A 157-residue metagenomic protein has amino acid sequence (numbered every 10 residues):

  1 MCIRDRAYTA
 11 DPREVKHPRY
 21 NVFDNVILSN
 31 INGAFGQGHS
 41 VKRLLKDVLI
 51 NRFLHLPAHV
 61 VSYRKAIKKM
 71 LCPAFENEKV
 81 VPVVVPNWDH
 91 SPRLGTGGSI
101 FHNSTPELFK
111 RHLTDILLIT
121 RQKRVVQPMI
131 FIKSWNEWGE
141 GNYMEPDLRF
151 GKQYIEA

Functional and structural regions predicted by a protein language model:
M1-I3: Short, small-residue-biased leader/transition segments that mark boundaries at the very start of proteins
D5-T9, V26-L28, V80-V84, I130-S134: Hydrophobic faces of well-ordered beta-strands that scaffold small-molecule active sites in alpha/beta enzyme cores
D11-R19, H112-L117: Short, acidic/polar
P12-K16, I31-A34, P86-H90, W135-E140 (+1 more regions): Short, solvent-exposed loop/turn segments at secondary-structure junctions
P18-L108: Aromatic- and acid-rich polysaccharide-binding/catalytic face of secreted or lumenal carbohydrate-active enzymes
R64-K68, L113-L117, I155: Generic structural signal for well-ordered alpha-helices, preferentially at hydrophobic/aromatic core positions
V81, T105-P146: Substrate-binding cleft of secreted/luminal carbohydrate-active enzymes
N142-A157: Aromatic-rich peripheral "rim/lid" segments of glycoside hydrolase catalytic domains that contact and position glycan
